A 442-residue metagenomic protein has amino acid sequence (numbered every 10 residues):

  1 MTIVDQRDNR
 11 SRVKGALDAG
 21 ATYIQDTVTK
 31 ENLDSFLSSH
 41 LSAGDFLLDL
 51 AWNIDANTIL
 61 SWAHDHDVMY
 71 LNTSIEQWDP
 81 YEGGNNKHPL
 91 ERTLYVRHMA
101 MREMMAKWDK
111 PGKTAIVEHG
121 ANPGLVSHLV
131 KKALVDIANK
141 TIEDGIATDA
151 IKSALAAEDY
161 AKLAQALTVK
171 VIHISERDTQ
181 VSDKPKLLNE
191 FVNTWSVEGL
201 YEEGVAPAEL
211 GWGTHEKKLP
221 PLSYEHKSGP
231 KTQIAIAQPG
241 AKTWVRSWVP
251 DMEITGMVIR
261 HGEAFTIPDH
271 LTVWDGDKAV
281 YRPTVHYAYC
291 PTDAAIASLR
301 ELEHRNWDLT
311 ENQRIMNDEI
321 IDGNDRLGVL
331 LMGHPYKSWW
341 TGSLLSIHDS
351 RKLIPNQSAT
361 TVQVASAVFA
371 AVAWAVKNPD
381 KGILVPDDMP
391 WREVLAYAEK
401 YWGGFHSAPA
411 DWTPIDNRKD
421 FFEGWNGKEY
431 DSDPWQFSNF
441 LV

Functional and structural regions predicted by a protein language model:
T2: Conserved beta-strand positions in the Rossmann-like core of class I SAM-dependent methyltransferases
D5-N9: Residues in the short beta-alpha loop(s) of Rossmann-like NAD(P)-binding domains
R10-S11, L33-D34, D55-N57: Short, well-ordered alpha-helical microsegments
A16-E31: Rossmann-fold cofactor-recognition segment
E31-S42: Short amphipathic alpha-helix with an adjacent loop that forms part of the alpha/beta core around
D45-L48, L71-N72: N-terminal Rossmann-like NAD(P) cofactor-binding module of classical short-chain dehydrogenase/reductase
I54-M69, T73-G112: Rossmann-fold NAD(P)-binding glycine/threonine-rich loop
D136-V442: C-terminal catalytic/substrate-binding lobe primarily of soluble NAD(P)-dependent oxidoreductases
